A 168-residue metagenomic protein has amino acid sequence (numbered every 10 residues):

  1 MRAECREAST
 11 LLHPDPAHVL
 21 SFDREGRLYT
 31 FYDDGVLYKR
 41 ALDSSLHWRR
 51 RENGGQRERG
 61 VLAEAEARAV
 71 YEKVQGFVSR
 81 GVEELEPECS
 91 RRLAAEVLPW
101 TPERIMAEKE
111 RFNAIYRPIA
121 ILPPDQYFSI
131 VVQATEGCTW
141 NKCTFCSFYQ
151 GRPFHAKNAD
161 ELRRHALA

Functional and structural regions predicted by a protein language model:
M1-S129: Flexible, acidic/Gly-rich N-terminal and inter-domain linker regions that tether and position cofactor-handling modules
P124-D160: Canonical Radical SAM [4Fe-4S] cluster-binding loop centered on the CxxxCxxC motif and its immediate flanking residues
A168: Conserved SAM/AdoMet-binding glycine-rich loop
